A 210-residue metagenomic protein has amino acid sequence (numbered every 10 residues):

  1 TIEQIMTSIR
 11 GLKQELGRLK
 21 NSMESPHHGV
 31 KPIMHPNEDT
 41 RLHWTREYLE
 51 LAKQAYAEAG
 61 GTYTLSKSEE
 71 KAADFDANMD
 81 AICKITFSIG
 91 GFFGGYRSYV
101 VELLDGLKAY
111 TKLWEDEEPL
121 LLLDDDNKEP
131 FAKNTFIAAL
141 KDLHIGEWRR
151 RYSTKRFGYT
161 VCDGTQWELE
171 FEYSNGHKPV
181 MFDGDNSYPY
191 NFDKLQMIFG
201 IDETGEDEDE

Functional and structural regions predicted by a protein language model:
T1-G17: Short, charge/polar-rich alpha-helical segments
E15-P36: Short E/K-rich amphipathic alpha-helical oligomerization segments
N21-P26, G106-D116, E168-G176: Short, compositionally biased low-complexity segments
V30-S98, D124-A138, D142-E210: Short, well-ordered, aromatic-rich surface patches in folded extracellular/luminal domains
R97-N127: Short, flexible N-terminal segments of the mature chain
